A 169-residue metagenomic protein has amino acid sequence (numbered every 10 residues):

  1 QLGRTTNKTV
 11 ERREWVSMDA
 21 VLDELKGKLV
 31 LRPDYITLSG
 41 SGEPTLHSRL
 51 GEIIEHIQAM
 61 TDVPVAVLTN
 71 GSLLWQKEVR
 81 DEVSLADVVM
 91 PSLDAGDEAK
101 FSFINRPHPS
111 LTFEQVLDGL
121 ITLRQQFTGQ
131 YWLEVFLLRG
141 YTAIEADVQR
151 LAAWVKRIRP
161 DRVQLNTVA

Functional and structural regions predicted by a protein language model:
Q1, K28, S92-D94: Short, compositionally biased "basic patch" segments
Q1-M18: Canonical Radical SAM [4Fe-4S] cluster-binding loop centered on the CxxxCxxC motif and its immediate flanking residues
L2-T5, R32-I36, G96-K100, Q130-W132: Short, basic/glycine-rich phosphate-binding loops at helix/coil junctions that contact nucleotide phosphates
R12-V16, S41-S48: Short coil/turn segments at secondary-structure boundaries
V16, A20, L31, S48-E52: Generic alpha-helix structural propensity
A20-S41: Short Fe-S-cluster ligation motifs
T45-A169: Conserved AdoMet/S-adenosylmethionine-binding subsite of the radical SAM
